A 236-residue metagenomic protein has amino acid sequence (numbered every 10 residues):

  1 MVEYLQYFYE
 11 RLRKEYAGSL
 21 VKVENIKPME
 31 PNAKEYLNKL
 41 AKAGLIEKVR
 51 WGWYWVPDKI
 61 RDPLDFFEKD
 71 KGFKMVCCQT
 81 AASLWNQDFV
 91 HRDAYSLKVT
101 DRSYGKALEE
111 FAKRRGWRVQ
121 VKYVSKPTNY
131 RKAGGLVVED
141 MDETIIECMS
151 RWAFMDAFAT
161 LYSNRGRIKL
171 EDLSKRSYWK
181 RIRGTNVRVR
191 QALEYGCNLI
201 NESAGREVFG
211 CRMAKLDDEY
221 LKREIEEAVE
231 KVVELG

Functional and structural regions predicted by a protein language model:
M1-R11, K69-F73: Short alpha-helical segments that sit at the start of domains
L5, I60, C78, G105 (+3 more regions): Alpha-helix initiation and N-capping motif
R13, A41-K42, S150, S174: Alpha-helix boundary recognition
K14-M29: Short acidic, hydrophobic short linear motifs in intrinsically disordered regions
I26, D93-V99, L173, S177-K180: Short cationic amphipathic helices and targeting signals
E30-P31, S125-G236: Hydrophobic alpha-helical interaction segments
K34, N38-G134, N201-L216, Y220-G236: Short gly/ser-rich loop at a beta-strand->alpha-helix junction or flexible surface loop bordering the NTP-binding
